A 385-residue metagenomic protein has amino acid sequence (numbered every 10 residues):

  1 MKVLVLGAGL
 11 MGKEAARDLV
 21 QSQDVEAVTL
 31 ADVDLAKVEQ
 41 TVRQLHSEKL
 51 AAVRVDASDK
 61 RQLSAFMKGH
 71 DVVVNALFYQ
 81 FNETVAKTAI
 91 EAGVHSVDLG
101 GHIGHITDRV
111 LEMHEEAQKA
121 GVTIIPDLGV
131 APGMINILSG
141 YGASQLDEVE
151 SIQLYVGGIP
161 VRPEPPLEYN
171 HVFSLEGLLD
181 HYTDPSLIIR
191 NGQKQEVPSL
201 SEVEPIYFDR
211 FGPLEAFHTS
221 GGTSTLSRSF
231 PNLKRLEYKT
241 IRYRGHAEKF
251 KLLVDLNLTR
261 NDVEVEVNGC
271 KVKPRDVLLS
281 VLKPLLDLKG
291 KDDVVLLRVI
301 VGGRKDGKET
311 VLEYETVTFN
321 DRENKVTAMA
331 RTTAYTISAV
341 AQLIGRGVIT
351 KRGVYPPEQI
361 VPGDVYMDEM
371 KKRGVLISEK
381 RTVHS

Functional and structural regions predicted by a protein language model:
V3-G7: Conserved N-terminal Rossmann-fold NAD(P)-binding element of oxidoreductases
G12-K13: N-terminal Rossmann-fold NAD(P) dinucleotide-binding loop
D34-K37, G104: Helix N-cap at the beta1-alpha1 junction of Rossmann-like dinucleotide-binding domains, i.e., the first residues
L45-D59: Rossmann-fold cofactor-recognition segment
A57-G69, F81: Conserved Rossmann-fold cofactor-binding substructure of NAD(P)-dependent oxidoreductases
M67-A76, S96-V97: N-terminal Rossmann-like NAD(P) cofactor-binding module of classical short-chain dehydrogenase/reductase
G100-I124: Rossmann-fold NAD(P)-binding glycine/threonine-rich loop
Q145-S385: C-terminal catalytic/substrate-binding lobe primarily of soluble NAD(P)-dependent oxidoreductases
